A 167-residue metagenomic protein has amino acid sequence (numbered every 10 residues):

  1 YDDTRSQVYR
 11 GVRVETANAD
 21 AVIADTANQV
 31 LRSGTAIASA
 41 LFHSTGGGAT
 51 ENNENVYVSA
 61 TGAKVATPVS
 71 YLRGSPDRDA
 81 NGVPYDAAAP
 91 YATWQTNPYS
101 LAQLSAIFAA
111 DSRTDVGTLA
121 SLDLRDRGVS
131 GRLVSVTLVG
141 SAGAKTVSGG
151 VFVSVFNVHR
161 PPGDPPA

Functional and structural regions predicted by a protein language model:
Y1-A167: Conserved, single-site charged/polar hotspot
